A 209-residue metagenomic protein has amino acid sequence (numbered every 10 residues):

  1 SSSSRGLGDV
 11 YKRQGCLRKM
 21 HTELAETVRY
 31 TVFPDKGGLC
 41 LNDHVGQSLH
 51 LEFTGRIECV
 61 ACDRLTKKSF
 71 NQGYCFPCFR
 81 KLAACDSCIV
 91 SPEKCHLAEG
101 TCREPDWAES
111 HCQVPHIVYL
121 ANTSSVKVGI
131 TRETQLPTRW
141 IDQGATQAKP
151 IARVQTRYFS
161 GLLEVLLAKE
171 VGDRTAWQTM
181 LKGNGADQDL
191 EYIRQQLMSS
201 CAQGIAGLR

Functional and structural regions predicted by a protein language model:
S1-Y11: Short, small-residue-biased leader/transition segments that mark boundaries at the very start of proteins
D9-R209: Non-catalytic accessory segments flanking enzymatic or RNA/DNA-binding domains
